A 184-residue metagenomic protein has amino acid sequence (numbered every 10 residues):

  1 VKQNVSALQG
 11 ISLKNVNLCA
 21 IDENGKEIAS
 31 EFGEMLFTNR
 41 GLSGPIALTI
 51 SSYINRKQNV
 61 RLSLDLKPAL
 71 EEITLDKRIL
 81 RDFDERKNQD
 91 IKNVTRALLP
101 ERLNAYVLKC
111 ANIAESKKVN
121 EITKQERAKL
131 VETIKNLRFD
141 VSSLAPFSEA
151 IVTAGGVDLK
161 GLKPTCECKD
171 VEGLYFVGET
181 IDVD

Functional and structural regions predicted by a protein language model:
V1-K118: An anion/pyrophosphate-binding glycine-rich loop and adjacent beta-alpha core in soluble alpha-beta enzymes
A105-D184: A glycine-rich dinucleotide-binding beta-alpha-beta segment and adjacent secondary-structure elements that constitute
